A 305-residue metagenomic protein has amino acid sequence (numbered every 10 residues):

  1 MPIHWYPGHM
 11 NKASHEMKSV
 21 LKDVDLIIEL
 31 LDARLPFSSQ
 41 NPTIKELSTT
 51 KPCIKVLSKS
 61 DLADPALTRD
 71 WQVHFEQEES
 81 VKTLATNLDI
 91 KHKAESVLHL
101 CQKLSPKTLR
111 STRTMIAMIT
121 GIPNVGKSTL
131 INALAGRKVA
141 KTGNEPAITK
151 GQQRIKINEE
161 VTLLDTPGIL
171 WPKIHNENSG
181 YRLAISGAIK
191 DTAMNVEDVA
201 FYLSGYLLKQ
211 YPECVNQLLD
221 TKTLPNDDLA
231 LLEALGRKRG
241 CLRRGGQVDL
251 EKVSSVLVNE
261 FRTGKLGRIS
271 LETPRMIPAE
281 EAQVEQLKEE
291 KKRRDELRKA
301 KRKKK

Functional and structural regions predicted by a protein language model:
M1-L26, R34-L35, Q40, L47-C53 (+3 more regions): Helix-rich effector regions associated with P-loop NTPase G domains
L31-R34, S60, L134, P167: Anionic group-transfer/hydrolysis microenvironments
K45-L47, W71-H74, G136, S179-L183: Glycine-rich, phosphate-binding/catalytic loops in enzymes
I54, S60-G121, V139, G240-R244 (+1 more regions): Canonical P-loop GTPase G-domain recognition
S96, L100, T129, Y202 (+1 more regions): Alpha-helical scaffold segments in soluble metabolic enzymes
C101-T108, P123, L134-K138, P146 (+3 more regions): Short, well-ordered alpha-helical segments in soluble proteins
S111, A133-L134, I155-K156: Solvent-exposed alpha-helices and their adjacent loops that cap or buttress functional pockets in soluble metabolic
A117-T142, T166: Glycine-rich phosphate-binding P-loop
